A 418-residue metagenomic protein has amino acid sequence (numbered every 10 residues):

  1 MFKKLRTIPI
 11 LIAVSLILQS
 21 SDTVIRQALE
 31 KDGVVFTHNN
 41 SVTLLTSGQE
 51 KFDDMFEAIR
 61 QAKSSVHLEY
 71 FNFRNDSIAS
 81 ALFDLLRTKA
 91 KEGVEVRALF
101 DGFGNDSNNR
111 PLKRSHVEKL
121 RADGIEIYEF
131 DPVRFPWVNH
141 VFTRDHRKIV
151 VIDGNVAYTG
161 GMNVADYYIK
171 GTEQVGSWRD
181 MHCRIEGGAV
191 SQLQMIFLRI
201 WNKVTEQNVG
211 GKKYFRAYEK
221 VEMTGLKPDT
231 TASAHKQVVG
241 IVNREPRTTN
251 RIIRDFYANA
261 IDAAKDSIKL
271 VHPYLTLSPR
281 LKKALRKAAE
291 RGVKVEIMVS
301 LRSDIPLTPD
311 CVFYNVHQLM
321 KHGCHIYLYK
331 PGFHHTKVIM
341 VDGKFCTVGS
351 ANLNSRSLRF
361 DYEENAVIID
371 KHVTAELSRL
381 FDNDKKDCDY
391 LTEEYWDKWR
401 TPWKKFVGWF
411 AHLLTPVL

Functional and structural regions predicted by a protein language model:
F2-T7, S15-L418: Charged, low-complexity intrinsically disordered terminal segments
